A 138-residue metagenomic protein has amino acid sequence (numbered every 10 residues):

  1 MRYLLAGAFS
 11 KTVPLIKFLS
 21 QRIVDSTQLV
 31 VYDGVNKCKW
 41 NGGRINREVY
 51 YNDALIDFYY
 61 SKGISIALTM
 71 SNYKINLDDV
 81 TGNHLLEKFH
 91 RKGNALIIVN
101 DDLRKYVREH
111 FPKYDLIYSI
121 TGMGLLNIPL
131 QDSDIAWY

Functional and structural regions predicted by a protein language model:
M1-L4: Extreme N-terminal starter segment of soluble prokaryotic enzymes
G7-I16, V30-W137: Active-site beta->alpha loop and helix N-cap motifs at the rims of alpha/beta catalytic domains
F18-L29: A short, Lys/Arg-enriched amphipathic alpha-helix followed by its capping loop at the start of a domain
